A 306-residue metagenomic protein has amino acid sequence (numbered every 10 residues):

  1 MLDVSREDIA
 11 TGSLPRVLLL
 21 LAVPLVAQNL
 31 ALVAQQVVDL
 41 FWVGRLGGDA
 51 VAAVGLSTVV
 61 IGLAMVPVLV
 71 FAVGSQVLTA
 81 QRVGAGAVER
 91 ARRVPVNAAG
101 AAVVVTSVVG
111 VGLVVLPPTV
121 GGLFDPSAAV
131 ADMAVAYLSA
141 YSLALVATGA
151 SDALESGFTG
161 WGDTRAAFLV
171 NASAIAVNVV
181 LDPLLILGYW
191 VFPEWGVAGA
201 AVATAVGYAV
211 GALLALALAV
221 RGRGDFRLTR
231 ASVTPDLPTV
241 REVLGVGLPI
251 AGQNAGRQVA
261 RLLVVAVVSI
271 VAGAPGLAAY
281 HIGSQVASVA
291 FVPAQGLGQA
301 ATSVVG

Functional and structural regions predicted by a protein language model:
M1-A22, T79-A144, E194-L248, V305: Short alpha-helical transmembrane segments in multi-pass integral membrane proteins
R16-Q76, L248-I270: Signature of the first transmembrane helix
L21-N29, G62, A102, Y141 (+9 more regions): Residue-level signature of transmembrane alpha-helical cores of multipass secondary-active transporters and flippases
A27, W42-V43, V54, T79-G84 (+14 more regions): Hydrophobic/aromatic residues within transmembrane alpha-helices of membrane transport systems, especially the TMDs
A34-A52, G121-A128, I186-G188, F192-W195 (+1 more regions): Helix-terminus/linker motif at the lipid-water interface of multi-pass membrane proteins
V51-V114, T148-G162, A167, L277-G306: Small-residue-rich hydrophobic transmembrane alpha-helices
A102, S156-L184, A198-A205: Alpha-helical transmembrane segments of multi-pass membrane transporters/permeases
L113, L169-W195, V210-L218: Alpha-helical transmembrane segments of multi-pass membrane transporters and transport-associated inner-membrane enzymes
